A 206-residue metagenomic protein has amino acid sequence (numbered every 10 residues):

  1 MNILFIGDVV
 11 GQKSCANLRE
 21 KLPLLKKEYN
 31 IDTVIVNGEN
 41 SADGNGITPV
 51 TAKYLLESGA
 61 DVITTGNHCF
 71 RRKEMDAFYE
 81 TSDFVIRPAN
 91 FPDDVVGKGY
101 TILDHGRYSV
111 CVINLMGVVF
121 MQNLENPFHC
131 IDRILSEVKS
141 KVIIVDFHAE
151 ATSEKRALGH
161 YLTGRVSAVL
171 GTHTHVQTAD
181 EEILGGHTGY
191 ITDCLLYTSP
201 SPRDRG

Functional and structural regions predicted by a protein language model:
M1-K53, K98, E125-N126, R133-S136: N-terminal active-site segment of His-dependent metallophosphoesterases
N2-G7, S109-G117, D146, I191: Active-site-proximal beta-strand elements of phosphoester/diester hydrolases
D8, I63, I113, I144 (+1 more regions): Divalent metal-coordination and catalytic microenvironments
V9, V34-S41, G117, E137-S153: Short acidic, glycine-rich surface-loop motifs adjacent to enzyme active sites
G11-K13, S41-N45, T65-D76, D93-V96 (+3 more regions): Active-site environment of divalent metal-dependent phosphoester hydrolases
L24-L25, V96-V142: Binuclear metal-dependent hydrolase catalytic cores centered on His/Asp/Glu-rich metal-binding motifs
A52-C111, E181-T192: Active-site-adjacent helix-turn-beta-strand microarchitecture at beta-sheet edges that either contains or buttresses
Y197-G206: Single conserved hydrophobic/aromatic residue that forms the stacking wall/gate of nucleotide- or nucleobase-binding
